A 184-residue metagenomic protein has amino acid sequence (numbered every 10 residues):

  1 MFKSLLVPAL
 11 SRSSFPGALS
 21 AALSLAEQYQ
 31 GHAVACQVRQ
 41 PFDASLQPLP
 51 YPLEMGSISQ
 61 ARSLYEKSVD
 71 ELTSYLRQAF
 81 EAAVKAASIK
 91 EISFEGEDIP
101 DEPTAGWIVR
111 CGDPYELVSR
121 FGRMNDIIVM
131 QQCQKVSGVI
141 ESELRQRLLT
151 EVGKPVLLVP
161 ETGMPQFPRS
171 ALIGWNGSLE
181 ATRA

Functional and structural regions predicted by a protein language model:
M1-R62, E151, F167-A184: Small/aliphatic-rich secondary-structure junction motif
S13, S74, V109-G112, V139 (+1 more regions): Conserved phosphate-coordination/catalytic loops
L19, V109, D113-M164: Gly/Ser-rich helix-loop-strand patches that form or flank binding pockets for ribonucleotide-derived cofactors
G31, K85, K154: A short helix->loop->beta-strand "cap" motif at the edges of active sites that frequently abuts
Q40-D43, Y51-P52, S74-I128: Structural beta-alpha unit
M55, S68, A82-V84, R147-L149: Extended, non-globular alpha-helical segments
G56-S74: A short acidic, glycine-rich active-site loop that binds or catalyzes chemistry on phosphate/adenosine moieties
P103, L144-R147, S170-W175: Acidic/glycine-enriched edge-of-secondary-structure segments
